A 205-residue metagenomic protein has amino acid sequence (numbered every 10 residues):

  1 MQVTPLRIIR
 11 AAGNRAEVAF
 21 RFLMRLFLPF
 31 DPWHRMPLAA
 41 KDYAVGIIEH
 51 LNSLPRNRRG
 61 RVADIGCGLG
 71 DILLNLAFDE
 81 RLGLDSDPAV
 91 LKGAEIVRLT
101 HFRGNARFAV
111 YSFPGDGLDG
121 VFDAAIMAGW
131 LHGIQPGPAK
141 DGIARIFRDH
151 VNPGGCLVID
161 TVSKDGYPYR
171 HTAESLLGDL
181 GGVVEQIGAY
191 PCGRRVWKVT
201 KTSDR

Functional and structural regions predicted by a protein language model:
Q2-G60, I65-A106, V110-G117, P136-D141 (+1 more regions): Class I (Rossmann-like) S-adenosyl-L-methionine-dependent methyltransferase catalytic domain, capturing the SAM-binding
R59, F122-D123: Local beta-strand N-terminus motif with an aromatic residue
I126: A conserved beta-strand element that flanks and buttresses the S-adenosyl-L-methionine
G129-G133: Short catalytic micro-motifs in class I SAM-dependent methyltransferases
D141-P153: A short glycine-rich, Lys/Arg-flanked "PGG" loop and its adjoining helix->strand segment in the class I
